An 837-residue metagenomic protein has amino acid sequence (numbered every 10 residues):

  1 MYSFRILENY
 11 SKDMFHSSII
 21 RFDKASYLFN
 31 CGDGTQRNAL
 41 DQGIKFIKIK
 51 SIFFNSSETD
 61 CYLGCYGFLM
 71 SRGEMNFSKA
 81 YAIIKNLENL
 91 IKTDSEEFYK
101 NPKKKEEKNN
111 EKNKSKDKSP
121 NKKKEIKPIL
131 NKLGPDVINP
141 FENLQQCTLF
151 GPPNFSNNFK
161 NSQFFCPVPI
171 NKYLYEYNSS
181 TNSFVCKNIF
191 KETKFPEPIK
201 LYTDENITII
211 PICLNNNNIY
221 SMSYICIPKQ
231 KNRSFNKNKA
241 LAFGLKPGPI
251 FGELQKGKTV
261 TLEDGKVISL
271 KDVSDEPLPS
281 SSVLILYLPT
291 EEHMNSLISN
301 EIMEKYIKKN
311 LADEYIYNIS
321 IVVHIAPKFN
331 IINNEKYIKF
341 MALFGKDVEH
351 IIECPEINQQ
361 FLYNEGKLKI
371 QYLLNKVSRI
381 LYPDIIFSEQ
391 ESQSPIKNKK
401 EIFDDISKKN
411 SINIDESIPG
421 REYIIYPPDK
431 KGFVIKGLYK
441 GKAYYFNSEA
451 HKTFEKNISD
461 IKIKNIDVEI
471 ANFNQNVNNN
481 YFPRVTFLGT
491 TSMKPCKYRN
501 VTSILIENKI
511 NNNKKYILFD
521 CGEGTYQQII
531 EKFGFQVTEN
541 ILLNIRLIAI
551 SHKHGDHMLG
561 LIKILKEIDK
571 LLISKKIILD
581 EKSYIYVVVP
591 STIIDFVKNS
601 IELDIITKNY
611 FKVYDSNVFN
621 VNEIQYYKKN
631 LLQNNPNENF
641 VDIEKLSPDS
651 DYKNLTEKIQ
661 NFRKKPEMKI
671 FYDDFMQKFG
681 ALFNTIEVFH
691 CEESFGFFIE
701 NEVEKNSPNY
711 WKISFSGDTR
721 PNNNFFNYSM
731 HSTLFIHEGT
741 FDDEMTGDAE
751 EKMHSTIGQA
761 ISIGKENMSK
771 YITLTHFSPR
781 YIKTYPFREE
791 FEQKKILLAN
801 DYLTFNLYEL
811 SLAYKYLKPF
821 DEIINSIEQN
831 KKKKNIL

Functional and structural regions predicted by a protein language model:
M1-E314, S320, A326-F715, R720-N727 (+1 more regions): Binuclear metal-dependent hydrolase catalytic cores
E301-M303, E750-Q759: Charged helix-capping and loop-helix junction motifs
Y315, I321, E766-N767, F777: P-loop NTP-binding site
S732: An anion/phosphate-binding loop that grips the pyrophosphate of nucleotide cofactors and donors
H737-D742: Histidine/lysine/aspartate-rich catalytic loop segments that bind and position anionic ligands
D743-D748: A short acidic, helix-capping loop that chelates divalent metal ions and anchors anionic groups
S762-I772: A structural motif corresponding to the C-terminal end of an alpha-helix and its immediate exit/capping segment
K770-K783: Conserved strand-turn element in the central/C-terminal portion of the radical SAM core barrel that lines
